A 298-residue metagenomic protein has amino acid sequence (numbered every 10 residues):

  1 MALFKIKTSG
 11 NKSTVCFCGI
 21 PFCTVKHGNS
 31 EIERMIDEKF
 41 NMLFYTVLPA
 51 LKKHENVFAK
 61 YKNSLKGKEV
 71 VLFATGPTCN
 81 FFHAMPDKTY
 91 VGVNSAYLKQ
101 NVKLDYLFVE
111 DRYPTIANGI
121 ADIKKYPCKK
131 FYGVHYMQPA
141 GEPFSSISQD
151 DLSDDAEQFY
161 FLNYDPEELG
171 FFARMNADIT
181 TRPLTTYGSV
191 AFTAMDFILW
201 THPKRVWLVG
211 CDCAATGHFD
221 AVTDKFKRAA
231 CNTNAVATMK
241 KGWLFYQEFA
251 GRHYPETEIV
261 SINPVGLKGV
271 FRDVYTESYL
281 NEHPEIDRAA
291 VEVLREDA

Functional and structural regions predicted by a protein language model:
M1-M42: Boundary detector for helix-to-coil junctions that initiate low-complexity/charged tails
M35-A298: Metal-ion/cofactor- or nucleotide/acyl-coenzyme-handling active-site neighborhoods
